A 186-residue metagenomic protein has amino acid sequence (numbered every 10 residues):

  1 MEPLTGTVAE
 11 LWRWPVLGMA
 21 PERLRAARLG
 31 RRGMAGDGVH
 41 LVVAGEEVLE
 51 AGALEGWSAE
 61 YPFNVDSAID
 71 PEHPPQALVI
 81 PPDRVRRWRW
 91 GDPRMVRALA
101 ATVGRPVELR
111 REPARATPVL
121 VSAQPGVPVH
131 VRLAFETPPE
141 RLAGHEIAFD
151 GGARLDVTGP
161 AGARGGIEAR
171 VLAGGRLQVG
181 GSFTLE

Functional and structural regions predicted by a protein language model:
M1-E186: Metal-cofactor-dependent catalytic cores
